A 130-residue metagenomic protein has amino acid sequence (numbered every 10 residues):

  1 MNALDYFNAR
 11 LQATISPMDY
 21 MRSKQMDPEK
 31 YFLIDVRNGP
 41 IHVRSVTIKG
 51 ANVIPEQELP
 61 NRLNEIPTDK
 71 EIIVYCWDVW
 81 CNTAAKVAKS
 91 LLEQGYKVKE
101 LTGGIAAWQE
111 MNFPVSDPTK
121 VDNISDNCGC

Functional and structural regions predicted by a protein language model:
M1-R44, D117-C130: Flexible, polar/low-complexity N-terminal or interdomain linker segments that lie immediately upstream of folded
S23-Q25, P60-D69: Short amphipathic alpha-helix with an adjacent loop that forms part of the alpha/beta core around
P28-L33, K49-G50, Y96-K97: Short active-site oxyanion
D35, A51, L91: Terminal peptide-recognition signature
H42-K49, I66, W108: Short loop/helix-cap segments at secondary-structure boundaries that form the rim of catalytic
G50-N52, V115-T119: Short, hinge-like loop/turn segments at secondary-structure boundaries
N52-P60: Glycine-rich, highly charged phosphate/nucleotide-binding loops
I66-Q109: Catalytic cysteine-centered active loop of the rhodanese-like fold, especially the PTP/DSP P-loop
